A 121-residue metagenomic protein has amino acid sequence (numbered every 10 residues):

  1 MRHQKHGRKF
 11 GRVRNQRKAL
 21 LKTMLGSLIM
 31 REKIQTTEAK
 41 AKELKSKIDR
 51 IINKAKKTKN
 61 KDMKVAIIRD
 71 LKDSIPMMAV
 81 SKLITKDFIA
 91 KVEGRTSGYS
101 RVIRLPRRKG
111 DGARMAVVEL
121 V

Functional and structural regions predicted by a protein language model:
R2-R12, T23-M30, I34-V121: Structured, basic alpha/beta domains of bacterial-type, RNA-associated proteins
L20: Basic, ligand-binding patches in group-transfer machinery, especially extracytoplasmic/periplasmic segments
